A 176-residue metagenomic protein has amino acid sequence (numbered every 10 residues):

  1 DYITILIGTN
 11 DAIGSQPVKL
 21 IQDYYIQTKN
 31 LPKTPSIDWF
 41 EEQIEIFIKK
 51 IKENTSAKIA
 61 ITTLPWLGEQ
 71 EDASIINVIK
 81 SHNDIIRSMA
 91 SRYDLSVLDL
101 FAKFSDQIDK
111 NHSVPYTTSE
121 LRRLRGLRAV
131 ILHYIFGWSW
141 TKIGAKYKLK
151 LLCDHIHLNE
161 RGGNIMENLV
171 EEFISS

Functional and structural regions predicted by a protein language model:
D1-S176: Alpha-helical cap/lid subdomain in secreted, periplasmic, or secretory-pathway luminal O-acyl-processing enzymes
